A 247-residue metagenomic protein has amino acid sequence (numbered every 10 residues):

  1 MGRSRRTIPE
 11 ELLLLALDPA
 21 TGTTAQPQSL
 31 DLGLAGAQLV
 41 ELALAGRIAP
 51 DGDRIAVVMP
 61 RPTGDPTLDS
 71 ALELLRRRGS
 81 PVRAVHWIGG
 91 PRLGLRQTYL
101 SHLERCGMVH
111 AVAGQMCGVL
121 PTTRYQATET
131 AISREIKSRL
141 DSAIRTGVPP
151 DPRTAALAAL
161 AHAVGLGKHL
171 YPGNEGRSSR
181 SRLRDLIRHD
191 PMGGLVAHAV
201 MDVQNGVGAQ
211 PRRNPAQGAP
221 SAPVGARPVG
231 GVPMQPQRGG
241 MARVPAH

Functional and structural regions predicted by a protein language model:
M1-P91, Q217-A219, P223, R227-P228 (+1 more regions): Short, amphipathic alpha-helical interface elements at domain boundaries that mediate macromolecular binding
R5-P9, G114-V119: Short low-complexity stretches enriched in small and charged residues
L44, E104-R105: Short, well-ordered loop/turn elements at secondary-structure boundaries
D53-I55, A113-M116: Short, Lys/Arg-rich nucleic-acid/phosphate-binding segment
P60-T98, R105, G118-A156, G167: Short, amphipathic alpha-helical interaction segments positioned at domain boundaries
M108-V109: Accessory, often N-terminal, substrate/partner-engagement and coupling regions that sit outside the core NTP/cofactor
T146-H247: Short hydrophobic helical membrane-anchoring segments positioned at the boundary with long low-complexity
